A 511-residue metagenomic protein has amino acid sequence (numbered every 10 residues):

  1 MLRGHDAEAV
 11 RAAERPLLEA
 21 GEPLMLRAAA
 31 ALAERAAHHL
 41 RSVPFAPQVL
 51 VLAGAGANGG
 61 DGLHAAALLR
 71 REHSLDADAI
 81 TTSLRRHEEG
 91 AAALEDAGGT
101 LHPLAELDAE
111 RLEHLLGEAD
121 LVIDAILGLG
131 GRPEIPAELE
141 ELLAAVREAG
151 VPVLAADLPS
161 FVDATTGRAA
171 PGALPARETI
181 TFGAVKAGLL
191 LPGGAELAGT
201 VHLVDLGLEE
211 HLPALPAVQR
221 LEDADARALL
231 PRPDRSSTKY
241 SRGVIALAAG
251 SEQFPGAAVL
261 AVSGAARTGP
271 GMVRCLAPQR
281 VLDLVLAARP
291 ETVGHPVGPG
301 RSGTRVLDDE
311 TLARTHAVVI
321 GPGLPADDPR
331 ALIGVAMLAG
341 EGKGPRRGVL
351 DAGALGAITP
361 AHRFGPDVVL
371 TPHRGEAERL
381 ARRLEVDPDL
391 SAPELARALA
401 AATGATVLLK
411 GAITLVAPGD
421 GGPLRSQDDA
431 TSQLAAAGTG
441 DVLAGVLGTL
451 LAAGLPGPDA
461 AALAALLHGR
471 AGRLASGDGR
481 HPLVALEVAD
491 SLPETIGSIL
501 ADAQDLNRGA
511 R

Functional and structural regions predicted by a protein language model:
M1-E72, D76-A79, A176-E178, L189-G348 (+4 more regions): Small-residue (G/A/S/T)-rich helix-start motifs and N-terminal tracts that mark the onset
E34-I126, E134-A156, G340: Nucleotide and nucleotide-moiety/phosphate-recognizing core
S83-R85, L158-S160, R280, A354: Short beta-alpha junction loops
L107-A109, S160-A164, A187, S302 (+1 more regions): Short acidic loop-to-helix transition motifs that present clustered carboxylates
H114-L115, A145, G172-A173, E310-T311 (+1 more regions): Structural alpha-helical scaffold elements that stabilize or flank donor/cofactor-binding regions in carbohydrate
A119-L121, I126-A217: Internal gly/pro-rich beta-alpha loop/helix module that stabilizes soluble enzyme cofactors or their anionic handles
